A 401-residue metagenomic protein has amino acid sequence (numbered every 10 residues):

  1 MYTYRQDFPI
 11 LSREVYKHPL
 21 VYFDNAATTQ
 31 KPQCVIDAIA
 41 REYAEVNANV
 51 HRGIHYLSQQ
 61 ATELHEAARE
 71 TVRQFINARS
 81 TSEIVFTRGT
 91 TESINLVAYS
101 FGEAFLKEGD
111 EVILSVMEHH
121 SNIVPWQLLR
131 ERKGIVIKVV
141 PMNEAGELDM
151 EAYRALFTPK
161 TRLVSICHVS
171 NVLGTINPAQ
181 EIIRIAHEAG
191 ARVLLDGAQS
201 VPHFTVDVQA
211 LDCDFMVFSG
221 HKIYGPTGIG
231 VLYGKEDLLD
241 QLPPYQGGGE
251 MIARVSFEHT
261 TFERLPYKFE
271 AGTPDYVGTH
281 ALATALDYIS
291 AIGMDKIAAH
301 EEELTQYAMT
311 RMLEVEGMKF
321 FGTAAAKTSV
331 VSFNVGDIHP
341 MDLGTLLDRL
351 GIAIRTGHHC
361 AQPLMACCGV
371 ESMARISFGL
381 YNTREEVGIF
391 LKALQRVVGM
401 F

Functional and structural regions predicted by a protein language model:
M1-F401: Pyridoxal 5′-phosphate
